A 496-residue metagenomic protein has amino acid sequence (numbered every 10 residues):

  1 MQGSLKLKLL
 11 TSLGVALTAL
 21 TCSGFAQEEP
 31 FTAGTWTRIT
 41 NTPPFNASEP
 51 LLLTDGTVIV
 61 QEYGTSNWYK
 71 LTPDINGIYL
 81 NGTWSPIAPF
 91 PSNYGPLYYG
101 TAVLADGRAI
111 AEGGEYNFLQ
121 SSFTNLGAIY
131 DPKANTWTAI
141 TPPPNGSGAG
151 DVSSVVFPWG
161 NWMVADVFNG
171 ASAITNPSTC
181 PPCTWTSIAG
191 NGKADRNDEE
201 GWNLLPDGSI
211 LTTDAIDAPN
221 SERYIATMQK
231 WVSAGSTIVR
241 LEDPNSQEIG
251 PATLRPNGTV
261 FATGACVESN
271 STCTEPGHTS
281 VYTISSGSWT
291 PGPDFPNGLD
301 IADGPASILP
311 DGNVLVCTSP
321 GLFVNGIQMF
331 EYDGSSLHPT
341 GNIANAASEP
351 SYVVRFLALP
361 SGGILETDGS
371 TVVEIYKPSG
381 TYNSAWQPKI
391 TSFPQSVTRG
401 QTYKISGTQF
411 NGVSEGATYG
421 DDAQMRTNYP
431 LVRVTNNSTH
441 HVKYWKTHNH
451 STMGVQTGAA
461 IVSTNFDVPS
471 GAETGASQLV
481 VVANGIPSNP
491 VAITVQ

Functional and structural regions predicted by a protein language model:
Q2-L13: Bacterial N-terminal signal peptides that target proteins for export
T11-T21: Bacterial N-terminal signal peptides
G24-E28: Boundary at the C-terminal end of the N-terminal hydrophobic targeting segment
G34, N135, C180-C183, Q229 (+4 more regions): Short coil/turn linkers that define WD40 beta-propeller blade boundaries
R38-S48, I59-V60, N67-I78, T83-F90 (+15 more regions): Immunoglobulin-like IPT/TIG beta-sandwich domains and homologous Ig-like subdomains
I39-T42, E49-T65, K70-P73, I87-F90 (+14 more regions): Glycine-centered tight turns/hairpins at beta-strand boundaries that repeat across beta-rich repeat domains
W137, W289-P291, N383-S392: Proline-enriched interdomain boundary motifs that mark the N-terminal boundary and often initiate the first structured
